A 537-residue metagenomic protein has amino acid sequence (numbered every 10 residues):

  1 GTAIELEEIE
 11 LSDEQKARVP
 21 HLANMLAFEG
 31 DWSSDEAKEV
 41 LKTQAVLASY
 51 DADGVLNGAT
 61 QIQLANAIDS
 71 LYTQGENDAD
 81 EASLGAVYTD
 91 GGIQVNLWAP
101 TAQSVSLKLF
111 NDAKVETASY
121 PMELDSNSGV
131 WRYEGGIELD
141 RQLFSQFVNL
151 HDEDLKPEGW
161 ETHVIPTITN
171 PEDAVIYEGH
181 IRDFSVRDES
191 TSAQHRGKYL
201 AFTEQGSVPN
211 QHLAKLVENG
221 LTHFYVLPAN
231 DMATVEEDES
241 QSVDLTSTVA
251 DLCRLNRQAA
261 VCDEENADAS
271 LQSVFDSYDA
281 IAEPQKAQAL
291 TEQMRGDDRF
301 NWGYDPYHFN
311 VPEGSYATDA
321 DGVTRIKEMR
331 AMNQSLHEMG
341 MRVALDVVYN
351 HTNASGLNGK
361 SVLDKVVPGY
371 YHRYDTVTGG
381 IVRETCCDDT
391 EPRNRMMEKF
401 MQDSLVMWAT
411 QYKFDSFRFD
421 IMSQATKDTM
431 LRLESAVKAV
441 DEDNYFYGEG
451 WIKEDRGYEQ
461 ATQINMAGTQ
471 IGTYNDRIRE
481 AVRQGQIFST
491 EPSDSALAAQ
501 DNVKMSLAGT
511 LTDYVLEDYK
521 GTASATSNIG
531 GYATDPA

Functional and structural regions predicted by a protein language model:
T2, F110-E116: Change "in extracellular beta-sheet-rich domains … of secreted and cell-surface proteins" to "in beta-sheet-rich domains
E5-D90, E123, S128, E134-E178 (+2 more regions): The feature marks proteins involved in alpha-glucan
G91-N96: Structural beta-strand segments of beta-rich domains
W98-V105: Short proline/glycine-enriched turn/loop motifs at strand-loop junctions of beta-rich domains
R182-R187, T191-L200, A214-T222, L227-Y412 (+4 more regions): Substrate-binding/active-site clefts of carbohydrate-active enzymes
S416-M422: Short catalytic-loop micro-motif centered on adjacent basic/acidic residues
M422-D428: Acidic-and-aromatic substrate-binding clefts and catalytic sites of carbohydrate-active enzymes
E434-A436, V440-A537: Conserved alpha/beta catalytic core and glycan-binding cleft of carbohydrate-active enzymes
